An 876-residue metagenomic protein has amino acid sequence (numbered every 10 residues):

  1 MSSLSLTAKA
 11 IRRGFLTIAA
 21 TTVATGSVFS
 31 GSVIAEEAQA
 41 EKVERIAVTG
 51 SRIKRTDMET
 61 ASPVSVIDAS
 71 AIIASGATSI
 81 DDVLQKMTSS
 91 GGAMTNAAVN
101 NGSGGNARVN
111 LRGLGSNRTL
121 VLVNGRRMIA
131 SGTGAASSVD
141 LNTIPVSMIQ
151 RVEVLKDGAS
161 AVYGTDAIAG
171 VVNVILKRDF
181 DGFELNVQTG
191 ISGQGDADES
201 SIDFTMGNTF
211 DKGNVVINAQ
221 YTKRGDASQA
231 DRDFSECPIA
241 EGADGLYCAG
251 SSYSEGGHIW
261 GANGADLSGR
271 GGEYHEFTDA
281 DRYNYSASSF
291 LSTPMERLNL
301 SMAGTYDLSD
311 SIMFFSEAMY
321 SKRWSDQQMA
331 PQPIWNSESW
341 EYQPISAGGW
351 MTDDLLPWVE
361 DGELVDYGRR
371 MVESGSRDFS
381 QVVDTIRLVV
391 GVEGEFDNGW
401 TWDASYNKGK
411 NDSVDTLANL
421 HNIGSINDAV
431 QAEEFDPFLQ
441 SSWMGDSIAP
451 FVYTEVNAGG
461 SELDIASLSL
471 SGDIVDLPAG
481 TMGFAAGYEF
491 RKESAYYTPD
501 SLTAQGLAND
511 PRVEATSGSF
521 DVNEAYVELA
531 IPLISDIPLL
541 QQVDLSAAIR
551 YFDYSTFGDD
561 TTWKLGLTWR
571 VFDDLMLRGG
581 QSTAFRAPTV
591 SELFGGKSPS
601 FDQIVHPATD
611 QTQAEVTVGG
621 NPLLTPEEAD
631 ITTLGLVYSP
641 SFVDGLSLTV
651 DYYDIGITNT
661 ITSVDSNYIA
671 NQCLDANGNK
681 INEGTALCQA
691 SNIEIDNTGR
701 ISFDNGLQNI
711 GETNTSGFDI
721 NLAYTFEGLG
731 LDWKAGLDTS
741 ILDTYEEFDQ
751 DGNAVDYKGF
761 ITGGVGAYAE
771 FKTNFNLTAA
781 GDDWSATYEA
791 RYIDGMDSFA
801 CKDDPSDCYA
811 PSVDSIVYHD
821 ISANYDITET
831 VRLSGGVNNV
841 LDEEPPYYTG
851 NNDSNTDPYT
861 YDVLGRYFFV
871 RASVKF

Functional and structural regions predicted by a protein language model:
M1-A77, D82-K86, D203, G207 (+6 more regions): N-terminal Sec signal peptide and the immediately downstream disordered periplasmic leader that contains the TonB box
Q39-E41, D179-G182, G195, D211-K212 (+11 more regions): Short loop/turn motifs that connect adjacent beta-strands in outer-membrane beta-barrel proteins
I80-V83, M87, A107-N110, D140-N142 (+2 more regions): N-terminal periplasmic accessory domains that precede and gate Gram-negative outer-membrane beta-barrel machines
D81-R127: Extracytoplasmic beta-strand/coil segments of soluble accessory domains associated with Gram-negative outer-membrane
R127-K156: Short acidic/polar hinge/loop motifs at secondary-structure boundaries that mediate gating or recognition
A227-A240, G264-M295, S301, D310-V522 (+6 more regions): Surface-exposed, low-complexity loop segments enriched in small/polar and acidic residues
D415-A418, N422-S425, S582, P599 (+4 more regions): C-terminal beta-signal and terminal closure region of outer-membrane beta-barrel proteins
G656-T658, D743, R791-K802, N824-F876: C-terminal beta-signal and adjacent terminal beta-strands/loops of Gram-negative outer-membrane beta-barrel proteins
